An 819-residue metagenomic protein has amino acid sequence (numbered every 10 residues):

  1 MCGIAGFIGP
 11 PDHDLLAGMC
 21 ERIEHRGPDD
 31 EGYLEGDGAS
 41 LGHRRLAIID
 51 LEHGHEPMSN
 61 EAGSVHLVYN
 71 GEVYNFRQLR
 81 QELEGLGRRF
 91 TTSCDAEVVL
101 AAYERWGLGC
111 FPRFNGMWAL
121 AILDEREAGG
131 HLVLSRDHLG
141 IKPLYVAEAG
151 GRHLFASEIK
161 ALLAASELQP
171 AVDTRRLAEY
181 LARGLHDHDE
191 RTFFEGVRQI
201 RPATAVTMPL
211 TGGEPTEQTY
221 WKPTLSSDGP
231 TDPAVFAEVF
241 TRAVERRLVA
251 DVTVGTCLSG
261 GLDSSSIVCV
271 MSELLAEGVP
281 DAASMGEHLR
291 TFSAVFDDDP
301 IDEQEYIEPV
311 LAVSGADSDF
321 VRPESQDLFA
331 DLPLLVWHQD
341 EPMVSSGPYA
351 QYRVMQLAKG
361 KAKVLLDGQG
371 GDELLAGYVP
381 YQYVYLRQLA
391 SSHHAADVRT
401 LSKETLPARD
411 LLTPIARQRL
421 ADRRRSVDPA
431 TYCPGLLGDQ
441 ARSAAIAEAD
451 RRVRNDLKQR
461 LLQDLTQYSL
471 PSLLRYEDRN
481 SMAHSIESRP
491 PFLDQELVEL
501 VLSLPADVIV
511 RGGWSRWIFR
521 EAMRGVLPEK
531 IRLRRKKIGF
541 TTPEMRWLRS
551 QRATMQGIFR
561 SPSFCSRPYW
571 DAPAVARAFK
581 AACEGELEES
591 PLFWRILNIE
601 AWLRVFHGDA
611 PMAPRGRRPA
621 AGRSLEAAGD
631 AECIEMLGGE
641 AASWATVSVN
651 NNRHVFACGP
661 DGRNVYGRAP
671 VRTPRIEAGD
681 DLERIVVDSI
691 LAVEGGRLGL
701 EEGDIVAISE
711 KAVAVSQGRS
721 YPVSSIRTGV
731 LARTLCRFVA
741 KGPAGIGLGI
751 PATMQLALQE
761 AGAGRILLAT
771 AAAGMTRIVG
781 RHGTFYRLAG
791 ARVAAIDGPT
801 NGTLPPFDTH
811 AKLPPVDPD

Functional and structural regions predicted by a protein language model:
M1, L163-A164, Q169, E195-P202 (+5 more regions): Adenosyl-5′-phosphate
M1-Q339, Q351, M355, G525 (+3 more regions): Cysteine-centered catalytic environments shared across enzyme families
R136, G368, V706-E710: Short beta-strand segments
E273-L274, P309, L335-W337, V379-L386 (+2 more regions): Short secondary-structure boundary/capping segments
Q304, L332, A376-P380, Q717-Y721: Short acidic, glycine/serine/threonine-rich loops at helix termini
A362-D372, A376-Y378: Short acidic/histidine-rich active-site segments
L375-L401: A mobile, often basic/glycine-rich helix-loop segment that functions as the active-site lid/recognition loop
G622-D819: N-terminal and secondary-structure boundary signal
